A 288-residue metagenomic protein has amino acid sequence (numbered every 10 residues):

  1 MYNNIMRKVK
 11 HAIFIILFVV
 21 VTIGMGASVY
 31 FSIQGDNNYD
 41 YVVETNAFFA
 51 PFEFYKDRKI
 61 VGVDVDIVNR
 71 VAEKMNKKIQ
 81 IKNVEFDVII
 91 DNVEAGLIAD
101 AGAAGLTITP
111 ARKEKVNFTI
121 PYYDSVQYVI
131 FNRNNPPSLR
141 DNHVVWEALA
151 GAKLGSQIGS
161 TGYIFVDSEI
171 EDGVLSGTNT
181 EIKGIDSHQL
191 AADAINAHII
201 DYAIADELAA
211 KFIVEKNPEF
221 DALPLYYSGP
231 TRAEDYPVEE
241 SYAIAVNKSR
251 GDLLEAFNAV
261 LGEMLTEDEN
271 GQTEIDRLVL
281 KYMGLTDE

Functional and structural regions predicted by a protein language model:
M1-Q80, G271-E288: N-terminal hydrophobic or amphipathic helices and topogenic motifs
G26-Y30, K78, V144, Q157-I182 (+1 more regions): Ligand-binding clefts/hinges and TM-proximal coupling segments of bilobed small-molecule sensing domains
E44-F49, K82-D87, L97-P110, N132-R133 (+4 more regions): Beta->alpha turn/N-cap motifs
N46-A47, Y123-Y128, K216-L261, Y282-E288: Periplasmic-binding protein-like
A47-A50, I60-R70, Y128-S187, E207-A209: Bilobed "Venus flytrap"/periplasmic-binding protein-like clamshell domains and structurally analogous long
N69, E73, K78-A148, S228-P237: Acidic, polar ligand-binding/catalytic clefts
Q80-N92, T180-A194: Short helix-initiation/N-cap motifs at beta->coil->alpha
V88-D91, A104-E114, F165-S168, G173 (+1 more regions): A ligand-binding cleft/hinge motif common to bilobed small-molecule-binding domains
